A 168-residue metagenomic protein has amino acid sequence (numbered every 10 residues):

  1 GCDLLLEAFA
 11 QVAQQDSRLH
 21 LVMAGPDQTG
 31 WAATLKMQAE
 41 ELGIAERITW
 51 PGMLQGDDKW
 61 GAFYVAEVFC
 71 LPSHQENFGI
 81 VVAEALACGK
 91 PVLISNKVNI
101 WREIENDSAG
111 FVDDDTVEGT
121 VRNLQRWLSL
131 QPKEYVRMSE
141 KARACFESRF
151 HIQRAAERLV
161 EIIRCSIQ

Functional and structural regions predicted by a protein language model:
G1-Q11, L21, A33: A conserved mid-protein helix/loop that constitutes part of the nucleotide-sugar donor-binding site
H20-T34, G52: Glycosyltransferase donor-sugar binding loop
A33-L54: Nucleotide-activated donor-binding/catalytic signature segment of Leloir-type glycosyltransferases, i.e., the conserved
M53-L54, G61-A66: Short alpha-helical donor nucleotide-sugar binding micro-motif in glycosyltransferases
H74: Aromatic "clamp/platform" in nucleotide-sugar-dependent glycosyltransferases that forms part of the donor/acceptor
P91-S95: Short hydrophobic beta-strand element within catalytic cores of glycosyltransferases and related nucleotide-activated
W101-R126, K133: Change "using UDP/GDP/dTDP sugars" to "using nucleotide sugars
K133-R149, R158: A short, well-ordered alpha-helix in the C-terminal region of glycosyltransferases
